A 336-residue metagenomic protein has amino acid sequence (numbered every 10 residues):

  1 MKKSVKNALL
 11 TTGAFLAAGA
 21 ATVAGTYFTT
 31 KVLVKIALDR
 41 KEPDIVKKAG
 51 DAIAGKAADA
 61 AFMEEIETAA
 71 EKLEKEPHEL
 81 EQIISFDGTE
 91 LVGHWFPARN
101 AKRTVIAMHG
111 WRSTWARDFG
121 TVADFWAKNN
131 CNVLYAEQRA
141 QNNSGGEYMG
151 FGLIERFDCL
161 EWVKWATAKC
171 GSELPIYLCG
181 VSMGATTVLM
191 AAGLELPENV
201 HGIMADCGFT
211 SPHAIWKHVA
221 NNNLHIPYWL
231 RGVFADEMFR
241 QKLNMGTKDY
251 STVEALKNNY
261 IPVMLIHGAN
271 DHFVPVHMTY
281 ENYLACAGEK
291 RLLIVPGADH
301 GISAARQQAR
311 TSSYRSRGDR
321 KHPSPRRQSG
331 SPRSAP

Functional and structural regions predicted by a protein language model:
G13-I84, P332: An N-terminal hydrophobic leader/cap segment in hydrolases
W111-F125, Q138: The serine-hydrolase catalytic nucleophile loop
W115, R139-L174: Catalytic nucleophile-loop/oxyanion-hole region of alpha/beta-hydrolase and closely related hydrolase-like folds
W126-G145: Conserved alpha/beta-hydrolase
M190-M245: Hydrolase active-site cap/lid region
T252, I261, P275-L284: Short alpha-helix in the alpha/beta-hydrolase fold that links the catalytic acid
N258-Y260, L265-H267, D271: Short beta-strand/loop motif that positions the catalytic acidic residue of the alpha/beta-hydrolase fold
A298-R310: Catalytic histidine-centered segment of alpha/beta-hydrolase-like enzymes
